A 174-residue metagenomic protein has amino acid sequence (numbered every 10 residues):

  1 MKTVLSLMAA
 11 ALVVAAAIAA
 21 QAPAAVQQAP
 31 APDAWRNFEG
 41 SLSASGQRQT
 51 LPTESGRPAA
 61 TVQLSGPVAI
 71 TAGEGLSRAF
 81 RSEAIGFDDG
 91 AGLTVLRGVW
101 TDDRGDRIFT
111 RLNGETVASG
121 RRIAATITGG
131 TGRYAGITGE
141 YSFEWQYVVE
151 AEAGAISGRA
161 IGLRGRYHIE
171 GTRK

Functional and structural regions predicted by a protein language model:
M1-A9: Bacterial N-terminal signal peptides that target proteins for export
M8-A17: Bacterial N-terminal signal peptides
A22-K174: Beta-strand-enriched cores of mature, soluble protein domains
